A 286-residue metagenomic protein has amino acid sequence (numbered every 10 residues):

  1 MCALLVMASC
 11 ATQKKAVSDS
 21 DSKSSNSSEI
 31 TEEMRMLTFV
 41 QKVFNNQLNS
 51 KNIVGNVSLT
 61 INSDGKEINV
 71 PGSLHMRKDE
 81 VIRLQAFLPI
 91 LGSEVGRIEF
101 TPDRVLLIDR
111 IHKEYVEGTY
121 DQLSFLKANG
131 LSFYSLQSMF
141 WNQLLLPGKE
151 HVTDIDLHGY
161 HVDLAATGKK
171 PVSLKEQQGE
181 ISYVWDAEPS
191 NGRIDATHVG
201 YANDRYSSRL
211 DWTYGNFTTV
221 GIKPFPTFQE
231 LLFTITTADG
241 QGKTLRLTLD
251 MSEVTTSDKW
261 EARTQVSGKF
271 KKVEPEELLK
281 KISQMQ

Functional and structural regions predicted by a protein language model:
M1-T12: Sec-dependent bacterial lipoprotein signal peptides
L5, S22-R35, N49, I53 (+4 more regions): The feature marks either
C10-K66, E274-Q286: N-terminal leader/targeting segments and the immediate start of mature chains
T12, V152-K271: Gly/Pro-enriched, hydrophobic low-complexity segments that function as extracytoplasmic propeptides/linkers
L37-F39, R110-Y183: Flexible, processing/modification-adjacent segments and terminal tails in exported/periplasmic/extracellular proteins
N45-I53, S63-I68, H75-E80, I98 (+2 more regions): Edge/loop elements at the starts and ends of beta-strands within beta-rich repeat scaffolds
S63-E67, F87-V95, E180, R205-S207 (+1 more regions): Solvent-exposed loop/turn segments connecting transmembrane beta-strands in outer-membrane beta-barrel proteins
V81-Y134, S138, K272-P275: An acidic-aromatic
